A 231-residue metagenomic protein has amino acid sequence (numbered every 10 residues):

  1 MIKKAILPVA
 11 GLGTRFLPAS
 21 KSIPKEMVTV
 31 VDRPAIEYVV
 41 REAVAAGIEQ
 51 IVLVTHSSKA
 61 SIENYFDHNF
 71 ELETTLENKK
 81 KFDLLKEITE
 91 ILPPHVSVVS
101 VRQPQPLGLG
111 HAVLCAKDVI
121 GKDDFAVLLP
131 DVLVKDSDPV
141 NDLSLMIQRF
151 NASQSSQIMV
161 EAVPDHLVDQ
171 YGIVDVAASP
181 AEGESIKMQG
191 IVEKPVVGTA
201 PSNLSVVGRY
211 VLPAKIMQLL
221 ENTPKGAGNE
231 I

Functional and structural regions predicted by a protein language model:
M1, G47-E49, G121, A152 (+1 more regions): Short loop/turn motifs at secondary-structure junctions
I2-K81, V98, P139-N141, L145: N-terminal glycine-rich phosphate-binding loop and ensuing alpha1 helix
K4-I6, I51-V52, V98-V99, D124-A126 (+3 more regions): Structural motif
T29, D175, V211-P213: Short, well-ordered beta-strand micro-motif
A35-Y38, H111, V211, K215: Short amphipathic alpha-helical face segments that pack within enzyme cores and frequently flank/anchor catalytic
S57, L128, V211-L212: A conserved hydrophobic position in a structured secondary element of the catalytic/binding core that shapes
L72-T75, F82, E87-V176, E221-T223: Conserved beta-loop-beta/alpha segment of the NTase-like Rossmann-fold superfamily that binds/positions NTPs
V140, I147-N151, S179-I231: Catalytic-core segments of class I nucleotidyltransferases/pyrophosphorylases that form NMP-activated intermediates
